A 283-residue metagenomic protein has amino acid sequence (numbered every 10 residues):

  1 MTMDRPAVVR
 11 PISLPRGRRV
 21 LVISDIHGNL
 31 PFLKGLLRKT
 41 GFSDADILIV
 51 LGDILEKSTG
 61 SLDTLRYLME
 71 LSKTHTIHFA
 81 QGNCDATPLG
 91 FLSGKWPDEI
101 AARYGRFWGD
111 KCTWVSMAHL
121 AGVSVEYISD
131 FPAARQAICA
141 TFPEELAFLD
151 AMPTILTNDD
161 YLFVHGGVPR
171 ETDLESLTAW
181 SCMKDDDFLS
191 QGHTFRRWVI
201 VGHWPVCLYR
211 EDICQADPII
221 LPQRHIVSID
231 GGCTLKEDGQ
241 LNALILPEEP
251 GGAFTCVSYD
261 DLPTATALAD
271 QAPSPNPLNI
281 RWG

Functional and structural regions predicted by a protein language model:
M1-R66: N-terminal active-site segment of His-dependent metallophosphoesterases
T2-S24, F42, S116, D150-T154 (+7 more regions): Extended recognition/assembly regions associated with phosphoester-bond processing machinery
V22, L48-V50, F79-A80, L162 (+2 more regions): Residue-level marker for buried hydrophobic side chains located in beta-strands that build the well-ordered beta-sheet
D25, D53, L68, G82-N83 (+5 more regions): Divalent metal-coordination and catalytic microenvironments
H27-G28, E56, A86, V168 (+2 more regions): Short, glycine/acidic-enriched loop or turn micro-motifs at the edges of active sites
G35-K39, D63-R66, S93-W96, L177-T178 (+2 more regions): Short, glycine/charged-enriched secondary-structure capping and boundary segments
K57-P153: Active-site neighborhood of divalent metal-dependent phosphoester bond hydrolases
S124-S228, G232-G239, A253-F254, Y259: Acidic, His/Gly-enriched loop-helix segments that form or flank divalent-metal centers in metallo-dependent hydrolases
